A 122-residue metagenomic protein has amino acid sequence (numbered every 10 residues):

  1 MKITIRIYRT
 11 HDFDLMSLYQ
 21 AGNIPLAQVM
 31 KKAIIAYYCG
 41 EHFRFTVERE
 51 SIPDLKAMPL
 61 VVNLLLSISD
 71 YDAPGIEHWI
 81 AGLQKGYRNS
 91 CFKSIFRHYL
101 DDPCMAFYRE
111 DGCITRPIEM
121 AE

Functional and structural regions predicted by a protein language model:
M1-Y19, G40-I76, N89, P117-E122: Short Lys/Arg-rich basic patches
A21-E50, G82-C113: Short, basic amphipathic alpha-helical segments that act as recognition/interaction helices in nucleic-acid-binding
